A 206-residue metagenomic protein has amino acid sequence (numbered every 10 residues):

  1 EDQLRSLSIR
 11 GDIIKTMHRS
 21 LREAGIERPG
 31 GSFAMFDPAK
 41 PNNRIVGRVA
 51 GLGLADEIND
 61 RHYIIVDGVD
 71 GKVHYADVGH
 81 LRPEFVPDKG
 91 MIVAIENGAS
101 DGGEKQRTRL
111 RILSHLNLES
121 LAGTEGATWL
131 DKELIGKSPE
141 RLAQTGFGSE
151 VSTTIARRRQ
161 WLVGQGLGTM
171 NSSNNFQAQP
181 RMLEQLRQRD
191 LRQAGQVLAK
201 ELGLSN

Functional and structural regions predicted by a protein language model:
E1-N206: Extended intrinsically disordered terminal tails
